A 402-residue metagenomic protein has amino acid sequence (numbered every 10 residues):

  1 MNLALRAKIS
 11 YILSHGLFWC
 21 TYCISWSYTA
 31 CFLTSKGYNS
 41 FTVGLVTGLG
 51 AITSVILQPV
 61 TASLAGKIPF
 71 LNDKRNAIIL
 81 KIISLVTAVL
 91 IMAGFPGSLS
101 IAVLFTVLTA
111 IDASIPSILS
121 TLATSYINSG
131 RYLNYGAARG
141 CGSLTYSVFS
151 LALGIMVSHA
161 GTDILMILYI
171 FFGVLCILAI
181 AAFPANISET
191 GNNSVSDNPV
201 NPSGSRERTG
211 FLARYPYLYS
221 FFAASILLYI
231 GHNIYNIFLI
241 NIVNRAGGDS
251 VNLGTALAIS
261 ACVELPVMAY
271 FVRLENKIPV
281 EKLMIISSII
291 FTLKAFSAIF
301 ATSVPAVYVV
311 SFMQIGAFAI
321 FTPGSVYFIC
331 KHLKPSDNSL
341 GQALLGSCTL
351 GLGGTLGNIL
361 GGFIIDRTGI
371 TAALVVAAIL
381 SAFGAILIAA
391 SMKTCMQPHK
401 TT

Functional and structural regions predicted by a protein language model:
M1-L5, P184-F222: Juxtamembrane intracellular "pre-TM" segments in multi-pass secondary transporters
N2-A51, Y217-A256: Helix-loop boundary and gating motifs at the non-cytosolic
G16, S98-P116, I226, A306-I320: Hydrophobic core of transmembrane alpha-helices in multi-pass small-molecule transporters, especially MFS/SLC-type
L57-L71, V157, V267-P279, I365-D366: Helix-to-loop junctions at the C-terminal end of transmembrane segments in multipass secondary transporters
R75-L90, K282-S297: Structural signature of the two symmetry-related core transmembrane helices
L108-C141: Cytoplasmic helix-loop-helix junction between adjacent transmembrane helices in 12-TM secondary transporters
L165-A182, A372-S391: Symmetry-related core transmembrane helices of the 12-TM Major Facilitator Superfamily/SLC fold
S339-R367: A late C-terminal transmembrane helix in Major Facilitator Superfamily
